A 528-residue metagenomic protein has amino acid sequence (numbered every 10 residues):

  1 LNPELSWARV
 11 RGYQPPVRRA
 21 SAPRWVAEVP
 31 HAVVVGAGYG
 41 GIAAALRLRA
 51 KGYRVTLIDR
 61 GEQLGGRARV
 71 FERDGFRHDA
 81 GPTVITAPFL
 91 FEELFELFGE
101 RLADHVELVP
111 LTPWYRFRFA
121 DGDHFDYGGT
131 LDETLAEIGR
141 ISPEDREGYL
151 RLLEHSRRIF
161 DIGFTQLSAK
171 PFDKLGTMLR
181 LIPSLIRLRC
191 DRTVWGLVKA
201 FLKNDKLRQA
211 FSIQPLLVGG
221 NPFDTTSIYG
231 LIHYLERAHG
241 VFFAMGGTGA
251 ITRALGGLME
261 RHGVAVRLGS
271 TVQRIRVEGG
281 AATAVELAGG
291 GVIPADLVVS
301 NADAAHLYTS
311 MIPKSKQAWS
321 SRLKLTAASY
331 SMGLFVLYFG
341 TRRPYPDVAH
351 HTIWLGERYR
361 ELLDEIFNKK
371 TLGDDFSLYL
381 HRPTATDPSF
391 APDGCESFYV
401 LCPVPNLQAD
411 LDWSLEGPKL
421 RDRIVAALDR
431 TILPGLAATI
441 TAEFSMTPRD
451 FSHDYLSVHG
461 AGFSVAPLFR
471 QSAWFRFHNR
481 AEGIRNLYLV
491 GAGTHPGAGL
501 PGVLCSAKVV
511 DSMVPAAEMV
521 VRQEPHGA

Functional and structural regions predicted by a protein language model:
L1-A32, A50-K51, F469-F475, E518-A528: Extreme N-terminal leader/targeting segments of oxidoreductases
R9, Q273-P392: Mid-domain catalytic core of redox enzymes that form a hydrophobic substrate pocket/lid adjacent to a catalytic redox
W25-D161, P467: N-terminal glycine-rich phosphate/pyrophosphate-binding loop and immediately adjacent elements
P82, A492-V514: A conserved FAD-binding loop/helix module that cradles the flavin
R118-T225: Rossmann-like flavin
N204-V218, G373-H381, P434-P496: A glycine-rich dinucleotide-binding beta-alpha-beta segment and adjacent secondary-structure elements that constitute
L231-E286: Helical element adjacent to the flavin cofactor pocket in flavoenzyme catalytic cores
R342-F451: C-terminal segments that line or cap access tunnels to active or ligand-binding sites in enzymes and enzyme-associated
